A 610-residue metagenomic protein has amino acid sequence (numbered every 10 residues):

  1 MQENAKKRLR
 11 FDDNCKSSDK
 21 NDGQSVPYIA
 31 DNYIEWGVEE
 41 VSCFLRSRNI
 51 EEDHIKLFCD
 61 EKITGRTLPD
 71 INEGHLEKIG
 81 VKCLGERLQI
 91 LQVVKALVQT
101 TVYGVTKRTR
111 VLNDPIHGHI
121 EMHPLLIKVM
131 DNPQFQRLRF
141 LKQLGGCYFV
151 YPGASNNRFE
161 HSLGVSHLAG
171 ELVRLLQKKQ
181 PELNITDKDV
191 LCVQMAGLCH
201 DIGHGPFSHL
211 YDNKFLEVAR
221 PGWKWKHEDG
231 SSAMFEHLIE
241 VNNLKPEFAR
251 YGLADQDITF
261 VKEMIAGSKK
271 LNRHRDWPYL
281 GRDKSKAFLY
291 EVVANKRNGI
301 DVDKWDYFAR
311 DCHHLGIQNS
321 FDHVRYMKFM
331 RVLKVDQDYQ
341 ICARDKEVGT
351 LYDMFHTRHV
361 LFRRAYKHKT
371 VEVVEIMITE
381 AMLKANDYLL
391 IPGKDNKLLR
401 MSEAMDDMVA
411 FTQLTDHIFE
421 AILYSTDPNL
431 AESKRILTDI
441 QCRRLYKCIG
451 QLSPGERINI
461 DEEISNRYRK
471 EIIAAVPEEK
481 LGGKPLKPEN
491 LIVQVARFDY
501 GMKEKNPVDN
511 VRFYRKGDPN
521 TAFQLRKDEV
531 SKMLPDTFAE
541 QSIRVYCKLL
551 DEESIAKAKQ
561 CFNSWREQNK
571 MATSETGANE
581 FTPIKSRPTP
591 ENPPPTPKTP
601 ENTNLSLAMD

Functional and structural regions predicted by a protein language model:
Q2-D31, K95-M195, G203-L452, E456: Sequence-structural signature of the catalytic-core scaffold of metal-dependent phosphohydrolases that act on
Q2-S18, A365, T379, L389-D610: Terminal helices and disordered tails flanking the catalytic cores of nucleotide-processing hydrolases
F11, G23-I50, I55-C59, G65-T106: Sterile Alpha Motif
E86, I90, V374, Q541 (+1 more regions): Short, hydrophobic-biased amphipathic alpha-helical segments
